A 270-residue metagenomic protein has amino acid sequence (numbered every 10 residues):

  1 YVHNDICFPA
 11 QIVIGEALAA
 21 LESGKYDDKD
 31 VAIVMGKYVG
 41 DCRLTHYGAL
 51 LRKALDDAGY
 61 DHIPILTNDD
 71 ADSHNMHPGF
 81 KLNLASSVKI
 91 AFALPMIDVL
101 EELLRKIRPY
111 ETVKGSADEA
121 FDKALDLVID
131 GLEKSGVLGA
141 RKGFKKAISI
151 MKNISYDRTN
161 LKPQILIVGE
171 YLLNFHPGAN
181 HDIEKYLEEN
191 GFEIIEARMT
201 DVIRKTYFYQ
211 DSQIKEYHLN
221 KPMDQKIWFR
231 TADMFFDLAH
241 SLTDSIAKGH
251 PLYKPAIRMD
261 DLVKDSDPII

Functional and structural regions predicted by a protein language model:
Y1-I270: An N-terminal assembly and electron-transfer interface module characteristic of large anaerobic redox and radical
